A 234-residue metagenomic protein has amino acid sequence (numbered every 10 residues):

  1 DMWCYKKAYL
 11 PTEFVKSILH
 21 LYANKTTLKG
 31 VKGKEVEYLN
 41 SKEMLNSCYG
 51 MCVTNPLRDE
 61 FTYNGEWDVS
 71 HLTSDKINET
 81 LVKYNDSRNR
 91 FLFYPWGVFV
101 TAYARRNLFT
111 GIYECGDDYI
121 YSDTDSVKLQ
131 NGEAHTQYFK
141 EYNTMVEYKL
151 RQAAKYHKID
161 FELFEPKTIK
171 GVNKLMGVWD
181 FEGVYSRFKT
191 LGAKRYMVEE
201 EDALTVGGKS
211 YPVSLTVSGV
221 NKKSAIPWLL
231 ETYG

Functional and structural regions predicted by a protein language model:
D1-G234: Conserved acidic
